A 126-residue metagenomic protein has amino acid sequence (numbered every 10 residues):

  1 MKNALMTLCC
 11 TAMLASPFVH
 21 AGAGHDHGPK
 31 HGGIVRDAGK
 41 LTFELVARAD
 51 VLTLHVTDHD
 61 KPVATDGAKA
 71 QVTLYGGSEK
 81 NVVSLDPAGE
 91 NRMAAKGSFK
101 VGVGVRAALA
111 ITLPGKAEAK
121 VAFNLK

Functional and structural regions predicted by a protein language model:
M6-C10, L14-K126: Intrinsically disordered, low-complexity terminal tails/loops enriched in metal-binding residues
